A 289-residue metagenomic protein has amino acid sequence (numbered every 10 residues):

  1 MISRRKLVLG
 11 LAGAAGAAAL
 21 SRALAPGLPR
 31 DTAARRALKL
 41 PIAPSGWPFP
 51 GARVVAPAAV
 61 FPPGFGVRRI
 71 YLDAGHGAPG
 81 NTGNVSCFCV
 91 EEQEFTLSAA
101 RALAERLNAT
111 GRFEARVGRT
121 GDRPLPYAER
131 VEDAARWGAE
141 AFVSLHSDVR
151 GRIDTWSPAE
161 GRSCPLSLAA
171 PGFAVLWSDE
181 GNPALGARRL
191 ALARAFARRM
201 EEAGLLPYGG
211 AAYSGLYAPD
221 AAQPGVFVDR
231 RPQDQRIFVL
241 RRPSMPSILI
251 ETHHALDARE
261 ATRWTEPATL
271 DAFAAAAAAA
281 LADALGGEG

Functional and structural regions predicted by a protein language model:
M1-G289: Catalytic-site microenvironment of enzymes that process N-acetyl-hexosamine-containing cell-wall polysaccharides
